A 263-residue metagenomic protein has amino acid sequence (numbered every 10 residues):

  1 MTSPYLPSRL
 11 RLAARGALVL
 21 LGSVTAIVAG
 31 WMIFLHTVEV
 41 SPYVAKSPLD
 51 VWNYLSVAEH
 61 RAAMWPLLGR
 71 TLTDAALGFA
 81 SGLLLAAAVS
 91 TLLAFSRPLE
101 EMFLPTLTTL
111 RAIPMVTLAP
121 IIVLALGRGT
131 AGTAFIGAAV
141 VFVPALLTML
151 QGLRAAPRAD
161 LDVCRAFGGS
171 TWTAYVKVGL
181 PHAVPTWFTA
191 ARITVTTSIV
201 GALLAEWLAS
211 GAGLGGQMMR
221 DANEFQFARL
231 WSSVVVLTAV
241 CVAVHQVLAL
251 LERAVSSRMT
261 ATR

Functional and structural regions predicted by a protein language model:
M1-T25, Q246-R263: Transmembrane alpha-helical segments of polytopic membrane transport and secretion proteins
Y5-R9, T37-L83: Periplasmic/extracellular loop-to-transmembrane helix junction in inner-membrane transport proteins
L77-L107: Transmembrane-helix boundary motif in ABC transporter permease subunits
R97, R154, P185, W231-R263: C-terminal transmembrane helix and the adjacent membrane-cytosol boundary/short C-terminal tail of inner/organellar
T108-P144, Q151-G152: Generic hydrophobic transmembrane alpha-helix motif, especially the helices
V123-A125, V200-L237, S256-R263: Glycine-rich helix-loop "coupling/hinge" segments at transmembrane-helix boundaries in multipass transporters
F135-A139, W172-A205, W231-S232, V244 (+1 more regions): Transmembrane alpha-helices
T148-I193, L214, M218: Short cytoplasmic-facing helical segments at TM-TM junctions of multi-pass membrane proteins
